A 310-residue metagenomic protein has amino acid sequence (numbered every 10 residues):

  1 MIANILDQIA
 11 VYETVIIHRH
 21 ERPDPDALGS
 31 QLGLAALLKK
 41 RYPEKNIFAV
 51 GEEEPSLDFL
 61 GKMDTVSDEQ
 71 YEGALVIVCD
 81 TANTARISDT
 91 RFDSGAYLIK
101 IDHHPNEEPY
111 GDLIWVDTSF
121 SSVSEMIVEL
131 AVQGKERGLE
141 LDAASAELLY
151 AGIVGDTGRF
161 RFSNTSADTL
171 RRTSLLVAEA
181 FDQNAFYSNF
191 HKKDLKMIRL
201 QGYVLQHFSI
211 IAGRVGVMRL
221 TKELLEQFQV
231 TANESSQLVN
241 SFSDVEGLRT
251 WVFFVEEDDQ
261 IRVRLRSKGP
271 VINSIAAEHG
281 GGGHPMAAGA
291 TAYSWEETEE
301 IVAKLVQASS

Functional and structural regions predicted by a protein language model:
M1-A3, A85-I87, R91-L98, S119-I127: An acidic intrinsically disordered interaction segment
M1-N4, D80, Q133-E136: Short, motif-level signal for alpha-helix interfacial/capping segments enriched in acidic residues and aromatics/proline
I2-E21, P25, G29-D58, D68 (+2 more regions): Hydrophobic helix-and-loop "lid/oligomerization" segment in the mid-to-C-terminal part of catalytic domains
L6, S67, S88-T90, I114-D117 (+3 more regions): A generic local secondary-structure boundary/capping motif
G33-A35, D93-A96, V116-D117, R171: Glycine-rich, phosphate-binding/catalytic loops in enzymes
A49, V78, K100, W115-D117 (+1 more regions): Structural signal for conserved beta-strand scaffold positions within catalytic alpha/beta enzyme cores
F59-L113: Active-site cofactor/cluster-binding pocket
H104-R172: Short alpha-helices
